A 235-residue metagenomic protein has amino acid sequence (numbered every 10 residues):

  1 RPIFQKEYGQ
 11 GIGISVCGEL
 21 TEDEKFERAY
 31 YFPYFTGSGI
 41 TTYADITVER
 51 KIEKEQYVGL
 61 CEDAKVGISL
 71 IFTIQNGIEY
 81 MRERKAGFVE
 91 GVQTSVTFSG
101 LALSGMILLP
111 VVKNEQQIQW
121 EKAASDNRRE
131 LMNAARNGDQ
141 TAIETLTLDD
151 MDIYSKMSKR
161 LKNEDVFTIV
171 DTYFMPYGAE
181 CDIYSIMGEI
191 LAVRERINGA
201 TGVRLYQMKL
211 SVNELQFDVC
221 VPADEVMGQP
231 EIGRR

Functional and structural regions predicted by a protein language model:
P2-G178: Long, hydrophobic alpha/beta structural blocks
L70-F72, F217-A223: Short amphipathic beta-strand/extended segments with alternating polar/hydrophobic composition
Y80, M106, N198-T201, M227-Q229: Residues in flexible loops and secondary-structure boundaries
W120, S211-E214, I232-G233: Short, surface-exposed linear patches
Y177-E189, R234: Short coil-to-beta-strand transition motifs
L191-V219: OB-fold (S1/OB) nucleic-acid-binding surfaces
A223-R235: Short nucleic-acid-contacting surface segments enriched for D/E, G, S/T with interspersed K/R
